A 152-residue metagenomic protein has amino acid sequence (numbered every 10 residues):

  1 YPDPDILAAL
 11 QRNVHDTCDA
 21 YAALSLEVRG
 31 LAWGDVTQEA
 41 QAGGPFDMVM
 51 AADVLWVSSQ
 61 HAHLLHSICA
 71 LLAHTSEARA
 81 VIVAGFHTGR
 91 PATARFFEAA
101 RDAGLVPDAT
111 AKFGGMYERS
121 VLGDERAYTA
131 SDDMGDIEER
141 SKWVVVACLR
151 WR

Functional and structural regions predicted by a protein language model:
Y1-R152: S-adenosylmethionine-dependent methyltransferases
